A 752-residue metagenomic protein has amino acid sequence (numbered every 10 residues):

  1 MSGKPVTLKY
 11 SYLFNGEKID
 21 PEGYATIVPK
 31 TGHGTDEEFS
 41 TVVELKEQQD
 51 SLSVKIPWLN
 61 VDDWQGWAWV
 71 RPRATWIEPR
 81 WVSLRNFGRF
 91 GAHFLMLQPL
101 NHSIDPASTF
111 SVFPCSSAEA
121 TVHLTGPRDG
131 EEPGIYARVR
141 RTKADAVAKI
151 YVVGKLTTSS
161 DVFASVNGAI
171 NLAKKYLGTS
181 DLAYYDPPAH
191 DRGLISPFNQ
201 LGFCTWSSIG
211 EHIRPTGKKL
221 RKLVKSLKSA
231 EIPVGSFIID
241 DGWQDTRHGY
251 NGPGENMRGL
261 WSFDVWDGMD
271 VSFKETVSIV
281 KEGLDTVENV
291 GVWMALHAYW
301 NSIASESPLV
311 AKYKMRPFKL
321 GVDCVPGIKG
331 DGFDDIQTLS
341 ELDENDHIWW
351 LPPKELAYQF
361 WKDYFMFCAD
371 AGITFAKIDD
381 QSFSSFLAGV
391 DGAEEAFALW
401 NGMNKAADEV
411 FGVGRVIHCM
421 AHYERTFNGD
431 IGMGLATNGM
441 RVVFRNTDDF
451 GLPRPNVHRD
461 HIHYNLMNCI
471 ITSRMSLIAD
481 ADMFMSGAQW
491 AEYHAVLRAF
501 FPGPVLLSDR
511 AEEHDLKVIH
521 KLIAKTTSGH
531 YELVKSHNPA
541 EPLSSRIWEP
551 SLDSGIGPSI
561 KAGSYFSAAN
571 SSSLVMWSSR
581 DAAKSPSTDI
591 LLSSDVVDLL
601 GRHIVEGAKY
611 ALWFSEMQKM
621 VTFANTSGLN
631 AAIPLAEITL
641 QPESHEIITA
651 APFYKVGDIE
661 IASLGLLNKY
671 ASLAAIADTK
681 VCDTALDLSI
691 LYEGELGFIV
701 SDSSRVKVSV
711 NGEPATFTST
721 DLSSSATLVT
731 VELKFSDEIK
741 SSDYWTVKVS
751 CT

Functional and structural regions predicted by a protein language model:
M1-T179: N-terminal accessory beta-strand-rich subdomains and adjacent acidic, glycine-rich linkers that precede catalytic cores
S196-F367, A371-D391: Aromatic-lined carbohydrate-binding/catalytic grooves of carbohydrate-active enzymes
V280-G283, E395-V413: Alpha-helix-loop-beta-strand connector modules within alpha/beta enzyme cores
P308-Q359, D363, K405-D515, H537-D553: Glycan-recognition surfaces
R498-F501, L506, W548-E606, A651 (+1 more regions): Carbohydrate-binding surface patches
K609-E616, R705-G712: Change to "...patches in solvent-exposed regions of secreted, membrane-anchored, or virion-exposed structural
A624-A674, D721-T752: C-terminal beta-strand-rich structural cap/linker in extracellular carbohydrate-active enzymes
E695-V710, I739-T752: Extended Gly/Ser/Thr-rich low-complexity repeat segments, especially those forming or decorating extracellular
